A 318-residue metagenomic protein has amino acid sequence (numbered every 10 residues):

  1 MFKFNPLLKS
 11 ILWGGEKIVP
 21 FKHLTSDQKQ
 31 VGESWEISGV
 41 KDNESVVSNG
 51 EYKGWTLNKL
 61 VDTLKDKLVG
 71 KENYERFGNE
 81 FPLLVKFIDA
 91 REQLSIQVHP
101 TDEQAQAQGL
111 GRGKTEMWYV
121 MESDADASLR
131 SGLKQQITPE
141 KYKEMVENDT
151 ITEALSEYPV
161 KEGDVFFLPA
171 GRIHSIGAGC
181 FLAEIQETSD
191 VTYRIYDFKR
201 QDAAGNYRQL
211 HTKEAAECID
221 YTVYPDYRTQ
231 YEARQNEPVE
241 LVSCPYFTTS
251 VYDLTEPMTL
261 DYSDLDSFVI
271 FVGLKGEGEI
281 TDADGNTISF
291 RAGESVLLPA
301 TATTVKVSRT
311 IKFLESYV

Functional and structural regions predicted by a protein language model:
M1-I137, D197-P225, T249: Transition-metal
G78-E80, I88-Q93, D102, S123-D126 (+2 more regions): Ligand-binding loop in jelly-roll beta-barrel domains
V85-K86, L94, E116-Y119, E157-Y158 (+4 more regions): His/acidic/aromatic-lined binding-pocket segments of jelly-roll/cupin-type domains and related regulatory beta-sandwich
Q136-N148, D266-E277: Short, basic/aromatic beta-hairpin or loop at an interaction surface
E147-A154, V165-F167, I173-Y224: An exposed, glycine/acidic-rich loop-and-rim segment of catalytic or binding clefts
L155-F167, D282-A302: Short acidic-glycine-tyrosine-enriched beta hairpin
Y193-L265: C-terminal amphipathic alpha-helical segment
T259-L260, G276-T281, S295: Short beta-strand segments in beta-sandwich/barrel cores
